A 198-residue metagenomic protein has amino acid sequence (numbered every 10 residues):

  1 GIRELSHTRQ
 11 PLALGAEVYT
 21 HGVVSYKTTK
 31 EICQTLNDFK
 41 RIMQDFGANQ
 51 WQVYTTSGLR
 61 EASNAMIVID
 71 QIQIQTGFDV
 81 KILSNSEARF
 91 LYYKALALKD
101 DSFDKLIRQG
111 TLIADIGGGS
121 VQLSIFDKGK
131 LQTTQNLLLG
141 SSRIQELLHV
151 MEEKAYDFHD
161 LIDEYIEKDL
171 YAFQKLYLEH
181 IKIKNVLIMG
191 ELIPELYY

Functional and structural regions predicted by a protein language model:
G1-D79, E164-N185: Conserved phosphate-binding loops in N-terminal lobes of ATP-dependent enzymes of the actin/Hsp70/sugar-kinase
G1-L5, K105-T134, E195: Gly/Thr-rich phosphate-binding beta-strand-loop-beta motif of the actin/hexokinase/Hsp70
G1-Y26, K128-I162: Short glycine-rich, Thr/Ser-proximal phosphate-binding strand/loop in the N-terminal lobe of ATP-dependent enzymes
L14, F90-Y93, I116-Q122: Short glycine/serine/threonine-rich phosphate/pyrophosphate-binding segments that cradle anionic phosphate groups
T55-L59, G117, V121, V186-I193: Glycine-rich beta-strand-to-loop/alpha-helix junction loops that act as flexible
L59-A62, F90, I193-Y198: Short, active-site-adjacent cap segments at secondary-structure transitions
N85-T111: Conserved phosphate-binding catalytic cores of ATP/NTP-utilizing and phosphoryl-transfer enzymes
L98, K105-L106, S141, M151 (+1 more regions): Active-site glycine-rich loop that binds ribose-phosphate moieties when present
